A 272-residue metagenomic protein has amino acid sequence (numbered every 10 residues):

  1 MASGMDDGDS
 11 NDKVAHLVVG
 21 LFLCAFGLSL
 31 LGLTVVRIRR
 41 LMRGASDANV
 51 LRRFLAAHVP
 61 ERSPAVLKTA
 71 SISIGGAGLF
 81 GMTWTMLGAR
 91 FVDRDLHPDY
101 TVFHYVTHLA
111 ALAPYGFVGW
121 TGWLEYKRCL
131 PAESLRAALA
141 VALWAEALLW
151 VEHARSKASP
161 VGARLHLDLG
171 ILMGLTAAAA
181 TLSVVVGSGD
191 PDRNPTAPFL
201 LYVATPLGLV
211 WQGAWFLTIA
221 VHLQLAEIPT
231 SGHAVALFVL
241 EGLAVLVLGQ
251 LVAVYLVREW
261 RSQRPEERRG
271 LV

Functional and structural regions predicted by a protein language model:
A2-V18, R39, G81-A110, G119-A138 (+3 more regions): Membrane-lumen (extracellular) interface motif
V19-L31, L109-W120, M173-S183, E241-V254: Hydrophobic cores of alpha-helical transmembrane segments in multi-pass inner/ER membrane proteins, independent
F26-R37, G81-W84: Alpha-helical transmembrane segments of multi-pass membrane proteins
A45-E61, Q263-V272: Non-transmembrane, juxtamembrane loop and terminal tail segments of multi-pass eukaryotic membrane proteins
H58, R62-R90: A generic, lipid-embedded transmembrane alpha helix
S63-I74, Y100-E125, A137-E146, W150 (+4 more regions): A motif-centric signal for short, conserved binding hotspots located in accessible loops or intrinsically disordered
A70-L79, A111-Y115, L135-L149, L167-T181 (+2 more regions): Alpha-helical transmembrane segments of multi-pass membrane proteins
V184-G187, P206-L271: C-terminal transmembrane-bundle signature of multipass membrane proteins, characterized by strong activation on
